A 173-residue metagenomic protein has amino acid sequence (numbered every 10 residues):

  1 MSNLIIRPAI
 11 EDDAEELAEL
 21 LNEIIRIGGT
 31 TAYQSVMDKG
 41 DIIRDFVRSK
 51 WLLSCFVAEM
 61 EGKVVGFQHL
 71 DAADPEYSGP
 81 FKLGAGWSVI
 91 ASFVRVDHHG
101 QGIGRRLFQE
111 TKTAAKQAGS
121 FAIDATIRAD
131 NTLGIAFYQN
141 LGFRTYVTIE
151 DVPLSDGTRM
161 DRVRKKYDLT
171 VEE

Functional and structural regions predicted by a protein language model:
I5-L17: A short beta-loop-alpha structural element at the N-terminal edge of CoA-dependent acyl/N-acetyltransferase catalytic
E11, S35-D97, F108-Q109, D168-V171: Acetyl-CoA-dependent GNAT
A18, N22-D45: Conserved GNAT-fold acetyl-CoA-binding loop/helix
K50, G86, G119, R159-D161: Residue-level preference for beta-strand/loop junctions
D71-Y77, D124-I127, Q139, R144-D161: Conserved catalytic-core motifs of GNAT/GCN5-like acyltransferases
G100-T113, A136-N140: Conserved acetyl-CoA-binding loop-helix of GNAT-fold acetyltransferases
A115-I127: Conserved GNAT acetyl-CoA-binding A-motif
